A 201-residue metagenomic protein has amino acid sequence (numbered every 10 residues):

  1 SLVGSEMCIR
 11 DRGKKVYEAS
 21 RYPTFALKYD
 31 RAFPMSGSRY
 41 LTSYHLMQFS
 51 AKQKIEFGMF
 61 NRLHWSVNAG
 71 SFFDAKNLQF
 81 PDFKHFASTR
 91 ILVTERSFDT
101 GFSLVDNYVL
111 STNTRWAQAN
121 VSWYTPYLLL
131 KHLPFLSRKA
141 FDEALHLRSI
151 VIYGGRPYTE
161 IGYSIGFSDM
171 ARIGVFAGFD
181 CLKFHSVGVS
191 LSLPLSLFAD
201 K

Functional and structural regions predicted by a protein language model:
L2-I9: Short, small-residue-biased leader/transition segments that mark boundaries at the very start of proteins
S5, A119-V121, S186-K201: Outer-membrane beta-barrel "beta-signal"
R10-A19, F135-K139, E143: Outer-membrane beta-barrel biogenesis signature
G13, Y17-S20, T24-L129: C-terminal outer-membrane beta-barrel translocator/porin domains of Gram-negative envelope proteins and their
Y29-M35, I55, A69-A75, T125-Y127 (+4 more regions): Transmembrane beta-strands of outer-membrane beta-barrel pores
L41-M47, N113-V121, F141, G155-I161 (+1 more regions): Residues that define the transmembrane beta-barrel architecture of outer-membrane proteins
S122, P126-Y127, H132-G166: Outer-membrane beta-barrel transmembrane domain signature
